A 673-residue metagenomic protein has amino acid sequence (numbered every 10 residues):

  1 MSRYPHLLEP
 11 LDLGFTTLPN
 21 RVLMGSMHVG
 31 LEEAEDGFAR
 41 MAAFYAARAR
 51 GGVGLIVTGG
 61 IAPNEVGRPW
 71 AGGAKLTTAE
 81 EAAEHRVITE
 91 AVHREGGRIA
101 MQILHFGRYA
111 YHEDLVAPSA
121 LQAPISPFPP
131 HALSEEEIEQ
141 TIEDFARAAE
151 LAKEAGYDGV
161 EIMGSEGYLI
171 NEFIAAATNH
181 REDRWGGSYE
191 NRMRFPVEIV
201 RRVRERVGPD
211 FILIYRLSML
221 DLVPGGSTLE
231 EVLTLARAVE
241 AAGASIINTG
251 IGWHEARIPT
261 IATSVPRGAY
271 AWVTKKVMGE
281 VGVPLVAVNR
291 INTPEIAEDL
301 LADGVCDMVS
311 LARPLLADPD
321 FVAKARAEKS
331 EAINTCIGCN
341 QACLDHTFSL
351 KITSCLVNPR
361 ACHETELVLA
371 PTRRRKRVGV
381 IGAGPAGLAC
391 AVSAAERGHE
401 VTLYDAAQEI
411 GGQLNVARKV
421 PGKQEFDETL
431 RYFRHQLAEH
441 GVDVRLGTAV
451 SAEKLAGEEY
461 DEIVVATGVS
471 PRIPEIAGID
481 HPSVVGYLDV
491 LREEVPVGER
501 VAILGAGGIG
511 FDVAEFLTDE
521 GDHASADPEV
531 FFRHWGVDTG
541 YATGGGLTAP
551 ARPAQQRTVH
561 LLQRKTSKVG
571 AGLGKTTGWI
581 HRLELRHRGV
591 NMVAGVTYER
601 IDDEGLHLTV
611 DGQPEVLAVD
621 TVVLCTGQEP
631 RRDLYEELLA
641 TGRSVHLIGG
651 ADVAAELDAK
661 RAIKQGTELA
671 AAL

Functional and structural regions predicted by a protein language model:
M1-I381, P385, C390-E396, E400-V401 (+1 more regions): Flavin-dependent oxidoreductase catalytic cores
P19, V305, G457-E459, A618: Alpha-helix C-terminal capping/helix-to-coil transition sites in glycosyltransferase folds
V200, E364-R373, E396, E400 (+4 more regions): Flanking helices and flexible, charged tails adjoining ferredoxin-like Fe-S electron-transfer domains in multi-subunit
R257-T263, P284, D307, L414-G422 (+2 more regions): Short beta-alpha connecting loops at secondary-structure transitions that line or flank enzyme active sites
R377-Y404, R445-L455, T467-S483, Y487-L573 (+1 more regions): Rossmann-like dinucleotide/flavin-binding elements
G412-Y460, G570-V596: N-terminal Rossmann-like dinucleotide/flavin-binding domain of flavoprotein oxidoreductases that bind FAD/FMN
